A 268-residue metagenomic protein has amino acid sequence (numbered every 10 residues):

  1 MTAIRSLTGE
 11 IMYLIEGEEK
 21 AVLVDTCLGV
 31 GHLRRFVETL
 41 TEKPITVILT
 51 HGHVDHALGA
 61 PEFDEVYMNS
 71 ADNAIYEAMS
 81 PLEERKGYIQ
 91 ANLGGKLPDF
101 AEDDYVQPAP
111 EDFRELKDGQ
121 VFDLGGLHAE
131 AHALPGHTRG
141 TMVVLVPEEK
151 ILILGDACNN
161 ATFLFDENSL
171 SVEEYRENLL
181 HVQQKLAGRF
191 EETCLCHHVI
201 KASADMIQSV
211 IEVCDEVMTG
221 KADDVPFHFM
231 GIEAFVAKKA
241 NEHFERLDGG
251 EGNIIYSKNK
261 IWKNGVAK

Functional and structural regions predicted by a protein language model:
M1-T39, V144-N159: Conserved beta-strand hairpin/beta-sheet module of binuclear metal-dependent hydrolase folds, prominently
I15, D25, V37, H51 (+7 more regions): Divalent metal-coordination and catalytic microenvironments
L23-T26, I45-D55, Y67-S70, A133-G136 (+2 more regions): Active-site neighborhood of phospho(di)ester-bond hydrolases with catalytic His/Asp-centered motifs
V30-D123, N160, E212-K221: Active-site HxH/HxHxD metal-binding segment of metal-dependent hydrolases
V54-D55, G140, N159, I200: Short active-site segment of divalent metal-dependent hydrolases/proteases that encodes the spacing between
D118-V146: Core dinuclear metal-dependent hydrolase active-site scaffold
Q120, L180-K268: Accessory terminal helices/loops
P135-E167, V172-E173, L180-Q183: Active-site-proximal loop/helix segments of hydrolase catalytic cores
